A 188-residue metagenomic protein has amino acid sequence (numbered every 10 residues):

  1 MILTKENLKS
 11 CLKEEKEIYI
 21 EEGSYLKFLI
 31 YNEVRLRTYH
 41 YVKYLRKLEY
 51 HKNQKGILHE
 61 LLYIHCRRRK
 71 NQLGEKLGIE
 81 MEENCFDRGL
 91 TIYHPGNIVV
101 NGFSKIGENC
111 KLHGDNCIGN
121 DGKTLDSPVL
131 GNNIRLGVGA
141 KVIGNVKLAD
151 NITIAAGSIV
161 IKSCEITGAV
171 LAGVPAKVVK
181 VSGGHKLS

Functional and structural regions predicted by a protein language model:
M1-L77, H185-S188: Terminal amphipathic alpha-helical/low-complexity segments used for targeting or macromolecular assembly
Y31-R35, E75-E83, D115-G122: Short N-terminal helix-initiation segments at or just after the protein's N-terminus
E60-F103, N109: Short linear elements at protein peripheries
R88-G89, Y93-G102, G107-E108, L112-G114 (+10 more regions): Left-handed beta-helix
